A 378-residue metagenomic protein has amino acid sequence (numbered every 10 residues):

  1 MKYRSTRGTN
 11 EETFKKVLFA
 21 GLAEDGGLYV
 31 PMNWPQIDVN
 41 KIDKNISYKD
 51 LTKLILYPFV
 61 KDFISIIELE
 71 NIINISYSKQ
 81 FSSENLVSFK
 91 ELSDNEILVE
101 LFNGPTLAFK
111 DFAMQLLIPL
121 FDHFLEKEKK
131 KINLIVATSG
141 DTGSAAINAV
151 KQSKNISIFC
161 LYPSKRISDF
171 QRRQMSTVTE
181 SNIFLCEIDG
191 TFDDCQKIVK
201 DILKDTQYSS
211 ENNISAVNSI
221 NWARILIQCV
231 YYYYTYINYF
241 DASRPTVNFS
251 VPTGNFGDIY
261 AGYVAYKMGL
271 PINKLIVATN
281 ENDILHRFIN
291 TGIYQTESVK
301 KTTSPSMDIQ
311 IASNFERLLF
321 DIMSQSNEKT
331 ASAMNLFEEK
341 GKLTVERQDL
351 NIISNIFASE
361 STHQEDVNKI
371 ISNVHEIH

Functional and structural regions predicted by a protein language model:
M1-H378: PLP-dependent amino-acid enzyme catalytic core
